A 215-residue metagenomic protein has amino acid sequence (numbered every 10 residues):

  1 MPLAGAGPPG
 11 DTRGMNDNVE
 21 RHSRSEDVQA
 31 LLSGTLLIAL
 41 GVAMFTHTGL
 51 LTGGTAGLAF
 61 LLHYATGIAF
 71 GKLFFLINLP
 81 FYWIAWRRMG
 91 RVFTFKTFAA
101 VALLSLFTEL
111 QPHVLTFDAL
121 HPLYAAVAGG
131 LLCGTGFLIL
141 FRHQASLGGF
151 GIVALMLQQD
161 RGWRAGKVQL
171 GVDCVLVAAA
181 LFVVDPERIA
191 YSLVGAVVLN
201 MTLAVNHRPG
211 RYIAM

Functional and structural regions predicted by a protein language model:
P2-G5, D11-M215: Core subunits and conserved enzymes of cellular information-processing and envelope-translocation systems across
